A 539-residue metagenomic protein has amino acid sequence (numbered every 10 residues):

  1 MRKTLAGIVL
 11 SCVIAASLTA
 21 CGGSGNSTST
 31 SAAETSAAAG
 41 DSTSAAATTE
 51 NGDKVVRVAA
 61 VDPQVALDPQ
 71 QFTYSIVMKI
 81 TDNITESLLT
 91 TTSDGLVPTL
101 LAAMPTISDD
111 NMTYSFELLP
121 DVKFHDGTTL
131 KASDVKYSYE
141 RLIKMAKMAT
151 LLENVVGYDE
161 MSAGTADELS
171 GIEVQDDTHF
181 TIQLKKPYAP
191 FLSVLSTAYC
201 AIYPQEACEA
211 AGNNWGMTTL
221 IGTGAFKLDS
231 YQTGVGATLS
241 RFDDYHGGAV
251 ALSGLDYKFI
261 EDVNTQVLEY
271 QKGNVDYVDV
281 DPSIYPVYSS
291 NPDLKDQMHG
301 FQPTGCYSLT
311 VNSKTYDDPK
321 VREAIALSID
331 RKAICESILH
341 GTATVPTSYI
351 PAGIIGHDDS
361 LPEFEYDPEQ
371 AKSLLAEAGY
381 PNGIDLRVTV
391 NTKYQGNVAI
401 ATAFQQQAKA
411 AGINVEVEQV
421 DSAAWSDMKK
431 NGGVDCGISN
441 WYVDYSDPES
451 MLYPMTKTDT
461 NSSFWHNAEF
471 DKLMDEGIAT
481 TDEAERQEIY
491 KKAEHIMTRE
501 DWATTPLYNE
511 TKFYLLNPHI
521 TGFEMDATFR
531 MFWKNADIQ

Functional and structural regions predicted by a protein language model:
C21-A33: Bacterial lipoprotein signal-peptidase II cleavage site
A59-D109, I221-G222, R530: N-terminal lobe/hinge region of extracytoplasmic solute-binding protein
V61, Y277-P368, T392-Q395, D459-A468 (+1 more regions): Local pocket/hinge segments that shape ligand/substrate recognition
A103-L151, T181: Aromatic- and charge-enriched surface segment that lines or borders ligand/interaction sites
K131-S138, D177-T181, G224-A225, L252-G254 (+4 more regions): Alpha-helical secondary-structure segments
E153-E206: Surface-exposed binding/hinge segments that line and control ligand-binding clefts or catalytic entry sites
F242-Y288, N414: Ligand-site clamp/hinge motif
I329-G356, G396-Q405, S426-Q539: Detector for C-terminal structural segments
